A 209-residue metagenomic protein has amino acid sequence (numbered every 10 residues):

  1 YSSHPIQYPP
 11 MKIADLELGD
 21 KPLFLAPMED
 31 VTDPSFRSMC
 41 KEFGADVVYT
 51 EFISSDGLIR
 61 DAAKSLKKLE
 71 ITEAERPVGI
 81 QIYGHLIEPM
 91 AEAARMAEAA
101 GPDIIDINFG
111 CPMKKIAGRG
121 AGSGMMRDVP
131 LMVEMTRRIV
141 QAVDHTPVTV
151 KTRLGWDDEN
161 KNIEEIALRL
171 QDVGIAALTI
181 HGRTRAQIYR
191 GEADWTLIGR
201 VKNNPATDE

Functional and structural regions predicted by a protein language model:
S2-S3: Serine residues within intrinsically disordered or low-complexity segments
Q7-E209: Flavin-dependent oxidoreductase catalytic cores
